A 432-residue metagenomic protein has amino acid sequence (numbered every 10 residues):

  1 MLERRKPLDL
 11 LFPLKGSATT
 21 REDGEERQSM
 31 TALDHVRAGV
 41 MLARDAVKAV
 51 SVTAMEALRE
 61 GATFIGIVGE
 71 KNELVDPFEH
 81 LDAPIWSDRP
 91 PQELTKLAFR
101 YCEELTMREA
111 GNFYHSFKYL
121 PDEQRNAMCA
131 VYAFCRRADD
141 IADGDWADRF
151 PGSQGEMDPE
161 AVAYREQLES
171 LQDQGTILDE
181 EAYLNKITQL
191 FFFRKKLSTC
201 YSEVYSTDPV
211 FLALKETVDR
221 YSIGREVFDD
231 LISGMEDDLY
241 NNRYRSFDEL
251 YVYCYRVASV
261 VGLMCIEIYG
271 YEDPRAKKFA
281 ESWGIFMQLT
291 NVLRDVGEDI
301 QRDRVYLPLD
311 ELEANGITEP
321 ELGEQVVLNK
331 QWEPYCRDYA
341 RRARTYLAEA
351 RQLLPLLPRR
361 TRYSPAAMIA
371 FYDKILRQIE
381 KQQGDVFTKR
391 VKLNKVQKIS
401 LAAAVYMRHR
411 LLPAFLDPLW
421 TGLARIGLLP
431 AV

Functional and structural regions predicted by a protein language model:
L2-Q288, L293, G297-V432: Catalytic cores of Mg2+-dependent Asp-rich isoprenoid enzymes
